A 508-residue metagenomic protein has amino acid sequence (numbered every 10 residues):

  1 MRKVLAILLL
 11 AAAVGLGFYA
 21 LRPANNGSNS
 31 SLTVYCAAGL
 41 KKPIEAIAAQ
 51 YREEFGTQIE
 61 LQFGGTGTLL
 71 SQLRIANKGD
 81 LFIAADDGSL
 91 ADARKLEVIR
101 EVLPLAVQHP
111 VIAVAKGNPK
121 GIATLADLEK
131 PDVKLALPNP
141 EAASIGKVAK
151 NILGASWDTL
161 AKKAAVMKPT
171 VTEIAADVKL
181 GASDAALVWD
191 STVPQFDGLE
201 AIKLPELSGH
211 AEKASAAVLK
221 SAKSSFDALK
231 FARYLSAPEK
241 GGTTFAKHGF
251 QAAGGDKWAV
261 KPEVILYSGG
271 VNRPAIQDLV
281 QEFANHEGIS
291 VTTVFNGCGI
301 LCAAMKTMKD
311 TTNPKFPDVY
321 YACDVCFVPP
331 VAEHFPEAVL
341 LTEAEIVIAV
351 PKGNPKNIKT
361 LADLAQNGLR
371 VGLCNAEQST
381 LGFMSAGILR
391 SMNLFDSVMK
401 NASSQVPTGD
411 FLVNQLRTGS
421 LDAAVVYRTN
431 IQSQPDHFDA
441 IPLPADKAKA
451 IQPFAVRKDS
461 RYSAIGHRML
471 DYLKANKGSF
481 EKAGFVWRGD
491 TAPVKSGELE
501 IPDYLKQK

Functional and structural regions predicted by a protein language model:
R2-F63, G67-K78, A84-L96, E101-Q108 (+3 more regions): Exported/periplasmic ABC-transporter solute-binding proteins
